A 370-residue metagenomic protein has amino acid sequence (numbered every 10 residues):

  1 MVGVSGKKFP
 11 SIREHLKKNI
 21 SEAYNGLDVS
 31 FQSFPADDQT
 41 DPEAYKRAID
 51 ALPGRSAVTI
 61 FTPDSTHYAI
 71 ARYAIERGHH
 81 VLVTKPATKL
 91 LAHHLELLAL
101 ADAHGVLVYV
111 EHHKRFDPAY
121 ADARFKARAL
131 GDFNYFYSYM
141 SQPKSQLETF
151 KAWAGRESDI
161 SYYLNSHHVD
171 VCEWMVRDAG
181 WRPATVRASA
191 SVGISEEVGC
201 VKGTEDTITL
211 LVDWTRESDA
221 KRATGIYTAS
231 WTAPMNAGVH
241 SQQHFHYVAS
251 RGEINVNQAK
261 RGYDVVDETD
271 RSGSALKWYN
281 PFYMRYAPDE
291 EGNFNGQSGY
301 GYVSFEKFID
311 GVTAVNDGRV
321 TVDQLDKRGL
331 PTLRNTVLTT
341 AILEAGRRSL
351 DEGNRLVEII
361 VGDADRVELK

Functional and structural regions predicted by a protein language model:
M1-R77, A92-L95, A99-H104: N-terminal glycine-/serine-/threonine-rich beta1-alpha1-beta2 phosphate-ribose binding loop of Rossmann-like
T59-I60, V83, S138: Redox-cofactor binding/interface segments in oxidoreductases and associated redox assembly factors
R77-H79, H104-V106, K221-T224: A short helix->loop->beta-strand "cap" motif at the edges of active sites that frequently abuts
G78, T84-P86: Short helix/strand-capping hinge loops at secondary-structure junctions that flank key functional elements
E96-H113, D132-S138: Rossmann-fold dehydrogenase core element
K114-G203, T224, G353: Predominantly a Rossmann-like dinucleotide-binding segment in NAD(P)-dependent oxidoreductases
Y163-D267, Y302-V320, E344-R347, E358-K370: Contiguous beta-strand/loop segments that form the cofactor/metal-binding neighborhood of enzyme cores
D270-K370: C-terminal helical cap and adjacent loop that interface with cofactors, partners, or active-site loops
